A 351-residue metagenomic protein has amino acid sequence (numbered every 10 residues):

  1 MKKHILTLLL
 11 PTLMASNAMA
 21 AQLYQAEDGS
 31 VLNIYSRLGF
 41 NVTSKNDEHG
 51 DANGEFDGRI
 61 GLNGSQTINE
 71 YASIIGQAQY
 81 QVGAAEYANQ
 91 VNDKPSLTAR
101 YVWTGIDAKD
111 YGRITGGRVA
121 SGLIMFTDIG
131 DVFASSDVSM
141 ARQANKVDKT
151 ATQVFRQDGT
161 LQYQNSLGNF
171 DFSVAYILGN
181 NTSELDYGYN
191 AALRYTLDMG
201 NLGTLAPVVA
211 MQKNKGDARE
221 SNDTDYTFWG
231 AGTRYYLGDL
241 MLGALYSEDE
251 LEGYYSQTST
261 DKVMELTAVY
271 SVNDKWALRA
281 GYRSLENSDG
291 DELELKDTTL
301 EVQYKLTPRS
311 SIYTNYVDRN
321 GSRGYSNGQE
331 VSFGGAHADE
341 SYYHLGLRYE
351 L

Functional and structural regions predicted by a protein language model:
M1-A21: Gram-negative bacterial Sec-dependent N-terminal signal peptides
Q22-S44, H49-N181, L185-Y187, Y195-L197: Outer membrane beta-barrel
F40-S44, Y80-A84, A120-G122, N169 (+9 more regions): Transmembrane beta-strands of outer-membrane beta-barrel pores
N46-H49, A88-Q90, L178-G179, A218-R219 (+3 more regions): Extracellular loop and loop/strand-boundary signature of outer-membrane beta-barrel proteins
F56-I60, R100-T104, Q157-L161, Y189-A191 (+4 more regions): Hydrophobic, lipid-facing positions within transmembrane beta-strands of outer-membrane proteins
I68-I74, D110-I114, N169-F172, G200-P207 (+3 more regions): Repeated loop/turn-to-beta-strand initiation elements of outer-membrane beta-barrel proteins
D186-L300: Detector for outer-membrane/organellar transmembrane beta-barrel domains, recognizing the amphipathic beta-strand
Y304-L306, G335-L351: Outer-membrane beta-barrel "beta-signal"
